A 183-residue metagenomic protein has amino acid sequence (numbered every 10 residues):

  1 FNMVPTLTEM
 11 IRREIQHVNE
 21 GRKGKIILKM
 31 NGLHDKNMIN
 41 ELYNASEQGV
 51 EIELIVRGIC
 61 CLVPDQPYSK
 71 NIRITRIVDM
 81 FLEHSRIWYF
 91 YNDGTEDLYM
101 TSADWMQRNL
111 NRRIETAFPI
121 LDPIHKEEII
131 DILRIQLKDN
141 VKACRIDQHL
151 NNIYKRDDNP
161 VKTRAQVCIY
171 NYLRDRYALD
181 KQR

Functional and structural regions predicted by a protein language model:
N2-R183: PLD/PLD-like phosphodiesterase catalytic module centered on the HKD motif
